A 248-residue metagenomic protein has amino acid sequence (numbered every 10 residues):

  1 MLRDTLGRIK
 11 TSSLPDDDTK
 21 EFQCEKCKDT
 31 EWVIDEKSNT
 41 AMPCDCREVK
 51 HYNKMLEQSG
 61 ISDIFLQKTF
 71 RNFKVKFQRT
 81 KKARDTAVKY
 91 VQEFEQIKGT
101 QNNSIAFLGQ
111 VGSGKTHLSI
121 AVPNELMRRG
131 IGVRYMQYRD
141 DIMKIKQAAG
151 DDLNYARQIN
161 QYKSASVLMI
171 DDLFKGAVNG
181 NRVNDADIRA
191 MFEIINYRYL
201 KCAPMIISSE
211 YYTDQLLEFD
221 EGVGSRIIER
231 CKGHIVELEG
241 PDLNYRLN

Functional and structural regions predicted by a protein language model:
M1-K82, I235, G240, Y245-N248: A short, basic N-terminal segment
K74-I105: Pre-Walker A (pre-P-loop) alpha-helix and adjacent loop at the N terminus of AAA/AAA+ ATPase modules, a conserved
K81-A87, P123, M127-S164: Short glycine-rich substrate-engagement loop in P-loop NTPases that contacts/grips substrate
I97-G99, R128, N160-K163, N196-K201 (+1 more regions): Conserved catalytic network of the ASCE P-loop NTPase/AAA+ motor domain
K98-S119: Walker A/P-loop nucleotide-binding motif
I131-G132, S164-V167, K201-I207: Loop/turn-to-beta-strand initiation segments
D141-K144, A148, K175-N248: Replace "adjacent to P-loop NTPase cores in ATP/GTP-dependent enzymes" with "adjacent to NTP-binding cores
D171-L173: Walker B catalytic acidic pair
